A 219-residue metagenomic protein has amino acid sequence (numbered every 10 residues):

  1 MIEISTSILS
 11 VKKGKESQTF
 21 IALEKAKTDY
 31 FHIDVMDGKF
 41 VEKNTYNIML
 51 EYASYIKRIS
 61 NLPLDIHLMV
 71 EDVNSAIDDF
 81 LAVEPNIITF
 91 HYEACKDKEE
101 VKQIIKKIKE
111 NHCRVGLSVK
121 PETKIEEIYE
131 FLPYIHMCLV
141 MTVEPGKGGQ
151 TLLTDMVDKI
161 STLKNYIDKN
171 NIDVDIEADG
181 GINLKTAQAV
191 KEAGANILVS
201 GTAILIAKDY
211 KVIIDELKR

Functional and structural regions predicted by a protein language model:
I2-S7, F31-I33, L64-L68, I88-F90 (+4 more regions): Hydrophobic faces of well-ordered beta-strands that scaffold small-molecule active sites in alpha/beta enzyme cores
E16, L23, D34, F80 (+6 more regions): Conserved, mostly hydrophobic/aromatic
Q18-I21, D72-A82, T123-I135, G180-L198: Catalytic cores of alpha/beta
F31-L50, Y92-C95, V143-G149: Glycine-rich, proline-tolerant flexible connector loops at the mouths of alpha/beta enzymes
T45-I104, L117: Glycine/small-residue-rich loop that forms an oxyanion/phosphate-binding "nest" at active or ligand-binding sites
Y46-I66, K107-G116, M156-I176, G180 (+1 more regions): Alpha-helix-loop-beta-strand connector modules within alpha/beta enzyme cores
I88-K96, L139-Q150, A193-I213: Glycine-rich phosphate-binding active-site loops on the catalytic face of alpha/beta enzymes
S118-M156: Histidine/lysine/aspartate-rich catalytic loop segments that bind and position anionic ligands
